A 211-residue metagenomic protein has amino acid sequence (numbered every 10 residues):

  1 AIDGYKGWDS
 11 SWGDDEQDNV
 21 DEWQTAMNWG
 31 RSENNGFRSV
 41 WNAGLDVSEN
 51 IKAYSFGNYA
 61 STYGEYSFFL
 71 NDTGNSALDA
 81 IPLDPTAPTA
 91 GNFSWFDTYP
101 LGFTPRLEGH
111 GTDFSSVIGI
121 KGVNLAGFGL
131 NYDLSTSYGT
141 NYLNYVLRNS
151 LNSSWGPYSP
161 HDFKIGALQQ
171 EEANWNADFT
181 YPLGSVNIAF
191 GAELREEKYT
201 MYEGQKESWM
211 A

Functional and structural regions predicted by a protein language model:
A1-L101, P105-G127: Transmembrane beta-barrel wall of Gram-negative outer-membrane proteins
G44-G64, F103-A211: Face-selective signature of the C-terminal outer-membrane beta-barrel domain
